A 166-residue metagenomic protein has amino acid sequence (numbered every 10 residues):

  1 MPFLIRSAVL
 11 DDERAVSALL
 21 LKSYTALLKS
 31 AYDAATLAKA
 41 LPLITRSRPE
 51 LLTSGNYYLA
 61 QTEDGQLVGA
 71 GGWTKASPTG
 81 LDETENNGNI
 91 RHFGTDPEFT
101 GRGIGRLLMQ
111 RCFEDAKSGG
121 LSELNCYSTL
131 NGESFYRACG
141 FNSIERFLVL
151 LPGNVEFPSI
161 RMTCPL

Functional and structural regions predicted by a protein language model:
F3, S7-E13, A18-E98, M109-R111: Acetyl-CoA-dependent GNAT
A35, N131, L151: Positions that flank functional sites
L51, D115, F135: Short alpha-helical functional segments enriched in proximate histidine and acidic residues
Q66, H92-Q110, G119, N131-S134 (+1 more regions): Conserved glycine-rich acetyl-CoA-binding loop
A116-S128: Conserved GNAT acetyl-CoA-binding A-motif
N125-Y127, N142-R161: Conserved catalytic-core motifs of GNAT/GCN5-like acyltransferases
T163-L166: Short beta-strand-to-coil "C-cap" segments at the C-terminal boundary of structured domains/repeats, marking
